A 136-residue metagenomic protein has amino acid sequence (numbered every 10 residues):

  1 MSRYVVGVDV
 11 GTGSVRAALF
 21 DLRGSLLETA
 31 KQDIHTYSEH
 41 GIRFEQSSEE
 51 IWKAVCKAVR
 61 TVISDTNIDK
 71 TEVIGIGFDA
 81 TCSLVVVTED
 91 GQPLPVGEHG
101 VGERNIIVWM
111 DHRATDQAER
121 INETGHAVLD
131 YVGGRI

Functional and structural regions predicted by a protein language model:
S2, E49, I68: Conserved N-terminal phosphate-binding loop of PLP-dependent enzymes in the Aspartate aminotransferase
S2-E28, G75-G77, S83-V87: Gly/Thr-rich phosphate-binding beta-strand-loop-beta motif of the actin/hexokinase/Hsp70
V10-S48, P93-P95, G100-G102, I106-V108: Short glycine-rich, Thr/Ser-proximal phosphate-binding strand/loop in the N-terminal lobe of ATP-dependent enzymes
S48-V55: Phosphate/oxyanion-binding active-site loops and adjacent basic polyanion-contact surfaces
K57-I136: Glycine-rich phosphate-binding/catalytic subdomain of phosphoryl-transfer and nucleotide/sugar-phosphate-processing
